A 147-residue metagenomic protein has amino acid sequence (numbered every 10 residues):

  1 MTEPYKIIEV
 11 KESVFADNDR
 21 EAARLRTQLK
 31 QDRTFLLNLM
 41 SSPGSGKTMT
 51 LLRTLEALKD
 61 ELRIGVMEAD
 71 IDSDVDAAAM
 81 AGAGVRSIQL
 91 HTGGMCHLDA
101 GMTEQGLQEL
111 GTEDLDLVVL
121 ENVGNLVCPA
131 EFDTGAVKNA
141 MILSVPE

Functional and structural regions predicted by a protein language model:
P4-T27, D32-L37, S45, M49 (+2 more regions): Nucleotide-state-sensitive switch-loop elements of NTP-binding domains
S41: The Walker A (P-loop) glycine that initiates the GxxxxGKT/S ATP-binding motif of P-loop NTPases
